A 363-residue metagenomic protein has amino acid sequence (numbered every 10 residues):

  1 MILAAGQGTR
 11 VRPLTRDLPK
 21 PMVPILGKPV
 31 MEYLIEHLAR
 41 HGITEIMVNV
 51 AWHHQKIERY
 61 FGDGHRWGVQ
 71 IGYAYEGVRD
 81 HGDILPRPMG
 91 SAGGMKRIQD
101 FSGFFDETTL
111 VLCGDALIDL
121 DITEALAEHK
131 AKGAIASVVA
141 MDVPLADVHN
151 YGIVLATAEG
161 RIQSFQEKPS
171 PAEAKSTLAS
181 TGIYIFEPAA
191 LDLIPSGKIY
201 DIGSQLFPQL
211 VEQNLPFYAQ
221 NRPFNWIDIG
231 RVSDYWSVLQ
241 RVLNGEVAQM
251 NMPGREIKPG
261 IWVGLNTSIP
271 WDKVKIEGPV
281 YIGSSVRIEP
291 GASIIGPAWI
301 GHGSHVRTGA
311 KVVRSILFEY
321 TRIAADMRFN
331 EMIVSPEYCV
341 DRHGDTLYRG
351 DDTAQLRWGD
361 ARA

Functional and structural regions predicted by a protein language model:
M1-R59, V69: N-terminal glycine-rich phosphate-binding loop and ensuing alpha1 helix
M22, I153-A156, A219: A structural signal for short hydrophobic beta-strand segments in well-ordered beta-sheet cores
Y33, G94-R97, L206: Well-ordered alpha-helical segments embedded in enzymatic catalytic cores
M47-A51, V139-A140, I316, I333: Short internal beta-strands
E58, R66-A158, L193-P195: Conserved beta-loop-beta/alpha segment of the NTase-like Rossmann-fold superfamily that binds/positions NTPs
T108-L110, L117, T123-K130, V143-A146 (+1 more regions): Catalytic-core segments of class I nucleotidyltransferases/pyrophosphorylases that form NMP-activated intermediates
R255-A363: Structural signal for interior beta-strand "rungs" in well-ordered beta-sheet cores of soluble enzyme domains
